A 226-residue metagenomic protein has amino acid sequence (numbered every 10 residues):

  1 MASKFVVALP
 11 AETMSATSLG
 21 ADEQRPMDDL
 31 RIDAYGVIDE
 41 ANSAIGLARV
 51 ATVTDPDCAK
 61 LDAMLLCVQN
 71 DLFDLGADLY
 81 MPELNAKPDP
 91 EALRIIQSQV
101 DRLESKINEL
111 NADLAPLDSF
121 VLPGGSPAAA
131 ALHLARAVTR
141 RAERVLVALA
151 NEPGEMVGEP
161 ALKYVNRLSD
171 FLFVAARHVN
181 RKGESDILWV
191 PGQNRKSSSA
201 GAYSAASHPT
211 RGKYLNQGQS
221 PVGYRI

Functional and structural regions predicted by a protein language model:
M1-I226: Phosphate/pyrophosphate-binding loop motifs in nucleotide- or prenyl diphosphate-using proteins
